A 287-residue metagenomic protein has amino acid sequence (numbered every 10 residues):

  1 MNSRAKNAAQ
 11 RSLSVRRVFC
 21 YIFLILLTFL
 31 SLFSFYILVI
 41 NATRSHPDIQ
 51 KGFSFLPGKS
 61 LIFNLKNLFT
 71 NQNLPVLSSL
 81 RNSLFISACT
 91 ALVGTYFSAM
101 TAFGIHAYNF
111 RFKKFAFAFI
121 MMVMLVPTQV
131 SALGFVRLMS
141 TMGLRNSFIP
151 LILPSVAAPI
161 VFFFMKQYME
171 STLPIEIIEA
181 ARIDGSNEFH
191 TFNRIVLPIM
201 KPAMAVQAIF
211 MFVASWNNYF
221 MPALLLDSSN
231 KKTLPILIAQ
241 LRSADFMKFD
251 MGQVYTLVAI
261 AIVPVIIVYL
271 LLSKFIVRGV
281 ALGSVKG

Functional and structural regions predicted by a protein language model:
M1-K6: N-terminal Lys/Arg-rich, disordered targeting/topogenic segments
A8, S12, R16-G287: A structural signal for multi-pass alpha-helical bundles of membrane permease subunits that mediate small-molecule
